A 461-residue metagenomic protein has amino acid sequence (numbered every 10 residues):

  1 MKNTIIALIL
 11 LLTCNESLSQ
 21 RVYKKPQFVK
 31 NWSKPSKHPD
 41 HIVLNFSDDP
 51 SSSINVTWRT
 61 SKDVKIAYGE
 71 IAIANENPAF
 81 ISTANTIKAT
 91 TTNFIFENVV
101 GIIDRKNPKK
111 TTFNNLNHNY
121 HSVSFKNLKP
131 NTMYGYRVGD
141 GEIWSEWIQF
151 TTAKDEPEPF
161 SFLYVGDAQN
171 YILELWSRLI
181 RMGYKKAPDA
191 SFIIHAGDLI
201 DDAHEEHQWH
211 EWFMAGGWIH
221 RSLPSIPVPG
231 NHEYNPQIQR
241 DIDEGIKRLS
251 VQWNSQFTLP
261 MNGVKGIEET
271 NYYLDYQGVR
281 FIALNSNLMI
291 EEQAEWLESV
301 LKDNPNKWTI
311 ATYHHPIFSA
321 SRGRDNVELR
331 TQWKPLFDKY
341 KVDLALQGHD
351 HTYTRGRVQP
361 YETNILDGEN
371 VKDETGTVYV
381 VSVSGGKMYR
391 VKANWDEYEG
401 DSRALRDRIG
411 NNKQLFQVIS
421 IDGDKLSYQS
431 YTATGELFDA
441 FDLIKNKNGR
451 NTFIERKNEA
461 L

Functional and structural regions predicted by a protein language model:
T4-T13: Sec-dependent N-terminal signal peptides
L18-Y164, N412, V418, D422 (+1 more regions): Acidic, histidine-bearing metal-coordination/catalytic regions of metal-dependent phosphoesterases
K62, A168-Y171, L199-D202, N231-N235 (+5 more regions): Solvent-exposed loop/turn segments at secondary-structure junctions within structured extracellular/periplasmic domains
N115, N119-K126, M133-Q149, H207-P305 (+5 more regions): Extended active-site neighborhood of metal-dependent phosphoesterases/phosphodiesterases
H118, I143-A196, D201-D202: An acidic-aromatic substrate-binding cleft motif
Y164-G166, F192-D198, S225-N231, L284-N285 (+3 more regions): Active-site neighborhood of phospho(di)ester-bond hydrolases with catalytic His/Asp-centered motifs
Y164-Y171, A196-W209, Q237-R240, R280-M289 (+1 more regions): The substrate-binding groove and active-site-proximal loops of carbohydrate-active enzymes, especially glycoside
N304-Q347, T363-L366, Y398-G400: Active-site-proximal segments of metal-dependent phosphoesterases and phosphodiesterases across multiple
